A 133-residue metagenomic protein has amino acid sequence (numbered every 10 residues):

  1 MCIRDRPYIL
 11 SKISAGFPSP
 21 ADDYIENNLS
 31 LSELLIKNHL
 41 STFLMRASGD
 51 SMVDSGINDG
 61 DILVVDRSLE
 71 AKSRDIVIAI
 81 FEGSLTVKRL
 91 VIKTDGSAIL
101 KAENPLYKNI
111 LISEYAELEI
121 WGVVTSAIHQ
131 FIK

Functional and structural regions predicted by a protein language model:
R4-V53, S84-L85, K93, S97 (+3 more regions): Short, positionally conserved secondary-structure boundary motifs
D54-N58: A short glycine-leucine-enriched loop at secondary-structure breakpoints that most characteristically corresponds
G60-D61, D75: Structural motif
V64-V65, I78: Hydrophobic beta-strand signal
S68-A71, G83-L85: Short, charged beta-turn/beta-strand-edge "cap" motif at the junction between a beta-strand and an adjacent loop
I76-V77, V87-I92: Short beta-strand-centered aromatic/proline hotspots
N104-L111: Flexible, small-/acidic-enriched active-site or ligand-binding loops
